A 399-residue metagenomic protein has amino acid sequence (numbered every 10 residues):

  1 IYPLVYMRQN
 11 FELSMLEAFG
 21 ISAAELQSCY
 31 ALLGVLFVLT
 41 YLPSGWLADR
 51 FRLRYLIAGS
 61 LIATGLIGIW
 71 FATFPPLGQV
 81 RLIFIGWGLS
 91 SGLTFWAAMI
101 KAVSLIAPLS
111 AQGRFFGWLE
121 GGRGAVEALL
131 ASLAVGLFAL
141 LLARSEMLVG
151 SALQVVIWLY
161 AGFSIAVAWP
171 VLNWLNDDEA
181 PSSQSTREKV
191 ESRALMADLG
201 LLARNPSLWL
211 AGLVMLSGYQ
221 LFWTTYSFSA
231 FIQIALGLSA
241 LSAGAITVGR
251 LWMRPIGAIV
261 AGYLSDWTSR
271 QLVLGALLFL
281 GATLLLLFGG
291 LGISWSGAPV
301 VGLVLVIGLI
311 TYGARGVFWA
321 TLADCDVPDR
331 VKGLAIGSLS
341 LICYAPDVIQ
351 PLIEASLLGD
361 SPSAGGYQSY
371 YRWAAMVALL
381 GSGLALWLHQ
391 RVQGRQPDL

Functional and structural regions predicted by a protein language model:
R8-E12, A131, N205-L251, P255-A258 (+1 more regions): Extracytoplasmic gate region of multi-pass secondary transporters
T40-R52, G257-R270, L358: Helix-to-loop junctions at the C-terminal end of transmembrane segments in multipass secondary transporters
R50-L61, D266-F279: Cytoplasmic membrane-interface "Motif A"-like loop-to-helix N-cap segments of 12-TM Major Facilitator Superfamily
F116-A139, S340-Q350: Glycine-rich segments within core transmembrane alpha-helices of 12-TM secondary carriers
A139, A161-Q184, L384-H389: C-terminal membrane-cytosol helix-exit motif in multi-pass small-molecule transporters
D178-L210: Juxtamembrane intracellular "pre-TM" segments in multi-pass secondary transporters
S269-F318: C-terminal transmembrane helical hairpin of 12-TM major facilitator-type secondary transporters
D326-P362: A late C-terminal transmembrane helix in Major Facilitator Superfamily
